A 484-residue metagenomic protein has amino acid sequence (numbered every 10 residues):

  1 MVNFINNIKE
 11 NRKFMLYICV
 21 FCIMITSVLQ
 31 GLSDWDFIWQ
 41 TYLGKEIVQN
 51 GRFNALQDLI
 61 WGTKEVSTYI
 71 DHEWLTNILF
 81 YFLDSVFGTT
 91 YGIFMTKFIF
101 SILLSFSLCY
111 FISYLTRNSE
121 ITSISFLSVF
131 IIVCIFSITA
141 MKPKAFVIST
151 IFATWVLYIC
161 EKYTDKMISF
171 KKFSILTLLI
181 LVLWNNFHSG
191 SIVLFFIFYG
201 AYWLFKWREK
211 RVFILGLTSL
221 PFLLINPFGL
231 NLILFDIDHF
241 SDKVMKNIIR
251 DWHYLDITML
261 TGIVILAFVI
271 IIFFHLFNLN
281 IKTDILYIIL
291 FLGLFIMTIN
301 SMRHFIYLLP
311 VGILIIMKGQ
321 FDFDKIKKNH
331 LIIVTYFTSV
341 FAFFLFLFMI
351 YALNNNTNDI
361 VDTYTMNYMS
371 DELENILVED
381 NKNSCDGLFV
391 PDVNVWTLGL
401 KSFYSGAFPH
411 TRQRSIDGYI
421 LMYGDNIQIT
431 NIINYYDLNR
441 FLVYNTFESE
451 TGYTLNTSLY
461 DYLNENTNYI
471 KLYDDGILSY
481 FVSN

Functional and structural regions predicted by a protein language model:
M24, F136, K172-S189, F195-Y199 (+2 more regions): Membrane-interface alpha helices of multi-pass inner-membrane proteins
L32-D36, V48-F53, S189-I281, I285 (+2 more regions): Transmembrane catalytic cores of multi-pass membrane glycosyltransferases and polysaccharide-assembly enzymes
G62-F87, Y91, M95: Short hydrophobic/aromatic helix or loop-helix immediately within or flanking a transmembrane segment in polytopic
M95-R117: Transmembrane-helix motifs of polytopic, lipid-linked glycan transferases
L127, I159-V182, E209-I214, I285-L292: Short hydrophobic alpha-helices at membrane interfaces in multi-pass membrane enzymes
T154-K172, L204, I271-N280: Membrane-interface transmembrane helices that cradle and orient dolichyl/undecaprenyl
L331-E379, N394, L398, I416-G424 (+3 more regions): Membrane-proximal, lumen/periplasm-facing interface regions of secretory-pathway glyco- and lipid-modifying enzymes
N367, D371, N375-G418, T430 (+4 more regions): Short periplasmic/luminal acceptor-recognition loop of GT-C membrane glycosyltransferases, typified by
